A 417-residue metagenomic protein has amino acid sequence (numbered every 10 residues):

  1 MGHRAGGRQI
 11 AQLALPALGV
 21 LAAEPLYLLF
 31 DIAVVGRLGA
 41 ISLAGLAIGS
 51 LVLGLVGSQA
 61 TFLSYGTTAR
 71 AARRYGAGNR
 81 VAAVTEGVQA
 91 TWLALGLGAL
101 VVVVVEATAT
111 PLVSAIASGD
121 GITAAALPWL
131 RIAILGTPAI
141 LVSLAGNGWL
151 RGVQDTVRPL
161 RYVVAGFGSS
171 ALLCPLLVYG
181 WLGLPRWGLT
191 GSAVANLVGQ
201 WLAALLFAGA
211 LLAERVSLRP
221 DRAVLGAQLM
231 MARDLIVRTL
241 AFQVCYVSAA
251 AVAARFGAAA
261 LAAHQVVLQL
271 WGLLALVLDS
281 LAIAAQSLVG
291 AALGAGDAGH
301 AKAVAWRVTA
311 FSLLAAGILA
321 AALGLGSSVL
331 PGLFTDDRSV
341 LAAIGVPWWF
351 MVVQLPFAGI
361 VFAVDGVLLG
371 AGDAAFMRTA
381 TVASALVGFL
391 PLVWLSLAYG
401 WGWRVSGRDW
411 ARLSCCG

Functional and structural regions predicted by a protein language model:
M1-P16, A71-P138, S169-L176, L184-I236 (+2 more regions): Short alpha-helical transmembrane segments in multi-pass integral membrane proteins
Q12-D31, I132, G136, S143 (+5 more regions): Transmembrane helical elements of multi-pass membrane transporters/channels
A22-A44, V113-D120, L176-W187, L240-L273 (+2 more regions): Helix-terminus/linker motif at the lipid-water interface of multi-pass membrane proteins
L29-A33, P111, A145-W149, L172-Y179 (+5 more regions): Alpha-helical transmembrane segments of multipass membrane proteins
A40-L51, L127-L130, L189, A193 (+3 more regions): Small-residue hotspots at the loop-to-helix junctions and early N-terminal turns of transmembrane alpha-helices
L43-V103, I140-P159, A263-A321, L325-S327 (+2 more regions): Small-residue-rich hydrophobic transmembrane alpha-helices
S64, I132-G152, P159-F167, S192-A208 (+4 more regions): Short runs within selected transmembrane alpha-helices of multi-pass transporters and secretion channels
